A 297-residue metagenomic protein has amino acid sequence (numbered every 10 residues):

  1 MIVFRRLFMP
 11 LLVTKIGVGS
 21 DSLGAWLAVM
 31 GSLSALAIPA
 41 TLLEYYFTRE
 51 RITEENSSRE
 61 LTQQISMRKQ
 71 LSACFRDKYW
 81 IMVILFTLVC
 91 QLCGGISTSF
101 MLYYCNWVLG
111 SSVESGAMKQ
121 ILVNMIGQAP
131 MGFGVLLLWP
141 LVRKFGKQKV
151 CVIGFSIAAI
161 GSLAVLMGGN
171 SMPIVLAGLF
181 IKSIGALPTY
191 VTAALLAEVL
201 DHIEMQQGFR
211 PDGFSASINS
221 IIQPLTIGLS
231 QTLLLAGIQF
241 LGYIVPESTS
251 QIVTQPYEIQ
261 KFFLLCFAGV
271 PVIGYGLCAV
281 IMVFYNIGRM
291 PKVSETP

Functional and structural regions predicted by a protein language model:
M1-L102, N106-S111, F263-P297: Intracellular loop-helix junctions on the cytosolic face of multi-pass helical membrane proteins
I2-G24, I227-E258: Transmembrane alpha-helix termini and helix-breaking/packing motifs in multi-pass membrane transporters
V3, Q128-L136, L187, G228: Residue-level signature of mid-helix packing/kink "hotspots" within the transmembrane helices of 12-pass Major
V13, F133-K147: Helix-to-loop junctions at the C-terminal end of transmembrane segments in multipass secondary transporters
A28, G110-P130, E258-L265: Loop-to-transmembrane helix entry
V142-F155, E204-P211: Cytoplasmic membrane-interface "Motif A"-like loop-to-helix N-cap segments of 12-TM Major Facilitator Superfamily
S156-V175: C-terminal ends and interior cores of transmembrane alpha-helices in multi-pass membrane transporters/permeases
M172-V191, L195: Hydrophobic core of transmembrane alpha-helices in multi-pass small-molecule transporters, especially MFS/SLC-type
